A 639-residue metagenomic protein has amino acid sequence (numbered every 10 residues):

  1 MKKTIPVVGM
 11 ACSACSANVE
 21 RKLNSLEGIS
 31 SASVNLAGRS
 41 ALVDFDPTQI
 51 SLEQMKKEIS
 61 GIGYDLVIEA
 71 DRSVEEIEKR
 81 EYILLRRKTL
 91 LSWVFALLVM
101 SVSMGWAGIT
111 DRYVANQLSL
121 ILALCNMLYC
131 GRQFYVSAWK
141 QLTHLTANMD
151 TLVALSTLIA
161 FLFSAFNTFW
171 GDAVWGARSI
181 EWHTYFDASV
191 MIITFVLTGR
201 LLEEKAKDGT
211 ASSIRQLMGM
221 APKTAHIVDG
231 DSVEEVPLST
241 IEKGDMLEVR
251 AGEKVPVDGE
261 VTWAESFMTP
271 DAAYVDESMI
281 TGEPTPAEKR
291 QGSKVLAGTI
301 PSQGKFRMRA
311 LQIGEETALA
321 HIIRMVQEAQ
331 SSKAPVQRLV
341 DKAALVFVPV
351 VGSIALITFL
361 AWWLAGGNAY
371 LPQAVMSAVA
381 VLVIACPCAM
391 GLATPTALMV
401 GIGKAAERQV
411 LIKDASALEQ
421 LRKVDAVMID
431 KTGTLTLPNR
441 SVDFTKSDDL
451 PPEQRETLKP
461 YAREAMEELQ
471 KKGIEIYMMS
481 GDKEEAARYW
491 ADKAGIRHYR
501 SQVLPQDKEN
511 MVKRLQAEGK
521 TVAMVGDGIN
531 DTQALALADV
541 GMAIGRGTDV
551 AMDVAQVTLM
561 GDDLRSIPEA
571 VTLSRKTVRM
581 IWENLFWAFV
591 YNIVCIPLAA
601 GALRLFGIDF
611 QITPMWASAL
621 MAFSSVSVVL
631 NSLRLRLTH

Functional and structural regions predicted by a protein language model:
M1-N116, Q216, S232, A320 (+4 more regions): Flexible metal-binding regulatory segments at protein termini and peripheral loops
A17, I412, R422, L435 (+2 more regions): Conserved ATP-binding TGD loop and adjacent catalytic N/P-domain core of P-type ATPases
E27-Q49, E53, H183-F186, R215-E316 (+2 more regions): Conserved cytosolic catalytic loops of P-type ATPases
E75-V94, Q117, S137-A160, I323-A355 (+7 more regions): Soluble-to-membrane junctions at the N-terminal ends of transmembrane alpha-helices in multi-pass ion-transporting
L84-T224, K342, Q454, I612-P614: Transmembrane helix-loop-helix hairpins at the membrane interface
G108-D111, T143, L162, A177 (+9 more regions): Membrane-embedded alpha-helical bundles of multi-pass transporters
W175, A188-A251, K289, L411-K413 (+3 more regions): Juxtamembrane coupling segments of multi-pass membrane pumps/enzymes
I280, L339, M376, C386-L458 (+2 more regions): Conserved catalytic phosphorylation-site environment of P-type ATPases
